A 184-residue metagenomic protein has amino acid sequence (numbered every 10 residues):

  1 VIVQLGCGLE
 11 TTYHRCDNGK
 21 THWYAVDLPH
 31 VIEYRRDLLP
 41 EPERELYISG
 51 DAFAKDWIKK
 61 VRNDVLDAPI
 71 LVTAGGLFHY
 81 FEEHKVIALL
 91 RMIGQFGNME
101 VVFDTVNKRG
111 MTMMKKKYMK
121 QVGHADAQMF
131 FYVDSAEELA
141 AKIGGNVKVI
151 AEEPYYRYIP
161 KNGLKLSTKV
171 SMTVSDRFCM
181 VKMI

Functional and structural regions predicted by a protein language model:
V3-I184: Alpha-helical subdomain
